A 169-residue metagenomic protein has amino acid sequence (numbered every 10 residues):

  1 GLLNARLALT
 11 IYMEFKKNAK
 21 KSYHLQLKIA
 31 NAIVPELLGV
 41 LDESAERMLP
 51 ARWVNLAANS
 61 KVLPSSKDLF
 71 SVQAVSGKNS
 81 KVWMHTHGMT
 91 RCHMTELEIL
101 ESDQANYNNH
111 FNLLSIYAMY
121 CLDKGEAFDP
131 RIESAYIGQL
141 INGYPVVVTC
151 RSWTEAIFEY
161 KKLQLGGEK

Functional and structural regions predicted by a protein language model:
G1-V75: Internal, hydrophobic cores of structured domains that mediate oligomerization or house catalytic pockets within large
M48-K169: Aromatic/basic-lined ligand-recognition segments that form π-stacking hydrophobic pockets flanked by Lys/Arg to engage
